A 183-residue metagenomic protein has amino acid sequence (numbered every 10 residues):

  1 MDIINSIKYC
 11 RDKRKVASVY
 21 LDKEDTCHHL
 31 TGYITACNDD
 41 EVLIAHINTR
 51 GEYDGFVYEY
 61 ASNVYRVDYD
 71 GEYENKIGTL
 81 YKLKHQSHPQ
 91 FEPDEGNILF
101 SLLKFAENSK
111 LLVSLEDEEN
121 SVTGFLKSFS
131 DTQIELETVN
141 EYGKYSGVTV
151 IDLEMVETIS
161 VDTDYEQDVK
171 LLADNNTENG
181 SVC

Functional and structural regions predicted by a protein language model:
M1-H29, L43, I47-N120, N140-C183: Short glycine-rich, low-complexity segments
H28-T35, V122-S128: Short beta-strand-centered aromatic/proline hotspots
I34-V42: N-terminal mature ectodomain segment of secretory-pathway/periplasmic proteins
T35-A36, R66, S128, T158: A residue-level detector for short acidic-glycine micro-motifs
N38-D39, S130-D131, L153: Residue-level signal for tight coil/turn positions that link beta-strands
E41-I44, T132-E137: Short aromatic-glycine-enriched beta-strand elements
K127, L136-E137, S146: Extended, basic/helix-rich recognition subdomains
